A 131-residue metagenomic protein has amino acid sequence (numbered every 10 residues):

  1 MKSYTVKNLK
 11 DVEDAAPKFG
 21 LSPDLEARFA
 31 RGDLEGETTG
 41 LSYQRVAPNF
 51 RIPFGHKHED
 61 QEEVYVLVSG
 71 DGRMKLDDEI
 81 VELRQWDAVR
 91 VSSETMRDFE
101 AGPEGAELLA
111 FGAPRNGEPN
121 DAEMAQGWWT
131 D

Functional and structural regions predicted by a protein language model:
M1-T38, A47-P48, P119-D131: A short, N-terminal "cap"/entry segment at the start of jelly-roll beta-barrel domains of the cupin/DSBH fold
R31-G40, F50-E63: A short beta-loop-beta micro-motif enriched in histidine and acidic residues
G36-T39, A47-I52, D71, I80 (+1 more regions): Short, charged/polar surface micro-motifs in flexible loops or helix N-caps
Y43-V46, K57-K75: Short, conserved beta-strand element in jelly-roll/cupin
F54, M74-K75, V91, R97-P103: Short beta-strand His + acidic residue motifs that chelate non-heme Fe in jelly-roll/DSBH and cupin folds
D60, E79, T95, E104-G105: A generic "binding-loop/recognition-motif" signal
D78-E94: Short acidic-glycine-tyrosine-enriched beta hairpin
D98-D131: Double-stranded beta-helix
